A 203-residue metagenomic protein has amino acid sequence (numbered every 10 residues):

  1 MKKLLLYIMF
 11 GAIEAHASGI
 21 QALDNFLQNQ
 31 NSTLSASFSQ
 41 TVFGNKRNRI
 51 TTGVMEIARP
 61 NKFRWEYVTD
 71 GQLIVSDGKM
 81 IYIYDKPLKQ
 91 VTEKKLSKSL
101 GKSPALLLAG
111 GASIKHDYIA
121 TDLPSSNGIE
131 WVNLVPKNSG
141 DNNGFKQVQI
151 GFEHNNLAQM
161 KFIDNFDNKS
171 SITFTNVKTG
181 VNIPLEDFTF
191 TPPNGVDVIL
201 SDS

Functional and structural regions predicted by a protein language model:
M1-L4: Positively charged n-region of N-terminal signal peptides that target proteins for export
G11, A15-T51, P192-S203: N-terminal leader/targeting segments and the immediate start of mature chains
S39-F43, E66-V68, Y84-K86, V135-K137 (+1 more regions): A generic structural motif
G44, D70-L73, Q90, S139-N142 (+1 more regions): Short beta-strands and strand-coil junctions in structured, solvent-facing domains, enriched
I50-T52, T69-D70, D77-G78, N143-Q147 (+1 more regions): Short, surface-exposed coil-to-beta transition loops
V54-S103, S170: An acidic-aromatic
Q90-E130: Flexible, surface-exposed loop/linker segments and immediately adjacent secondary-structure boundaries
H116-D202: Gly/Pro-enriched, hydrophobic low-complexity segments that function as extracytoplasmic propeptides/linkers
